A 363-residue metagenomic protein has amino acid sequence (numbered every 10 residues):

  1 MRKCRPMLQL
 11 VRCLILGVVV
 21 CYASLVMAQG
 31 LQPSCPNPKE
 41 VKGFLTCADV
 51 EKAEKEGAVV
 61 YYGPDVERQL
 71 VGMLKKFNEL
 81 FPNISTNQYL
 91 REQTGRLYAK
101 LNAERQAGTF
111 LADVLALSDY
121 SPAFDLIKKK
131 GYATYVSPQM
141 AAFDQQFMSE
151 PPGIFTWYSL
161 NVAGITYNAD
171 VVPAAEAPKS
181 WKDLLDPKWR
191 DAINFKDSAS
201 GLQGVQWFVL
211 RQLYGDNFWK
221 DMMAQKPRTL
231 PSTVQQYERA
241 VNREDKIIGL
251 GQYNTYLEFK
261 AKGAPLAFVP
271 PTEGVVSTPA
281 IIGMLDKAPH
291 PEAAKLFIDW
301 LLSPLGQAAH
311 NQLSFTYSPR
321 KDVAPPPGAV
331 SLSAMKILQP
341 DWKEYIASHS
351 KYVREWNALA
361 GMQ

Functional and structural regions predicted by a protein language model:
A23-L25: N-terminal signal peptide c-region/cleavage motif recognized by signal peptidases
C35-C47, E54-G72, S198-G201, Y253 (+1 more regions): Extracytoplasmic "Venus flytrap"
V60-K75, N87-N102, T109-D245: Extracytoplasmic ligand-binding site segments that recognize negatively charged/polar headgroups
S121-D125, I247-P265, S314: A ligand-binding cleft/hinge motif common to bilobed small-molecule-binding domains
A133-A141, G153-T156, K182, K260-V276 (+1 more regions): Short beta-strand->loop
G164-V171, T278-H290, A309-H310: A bilobed periplasmic-binding-protein/Venus flytrap-type ligand-binding module shared by bacterial periplasmic
W189-A199, W300-P325: Periplasmic-binding protein-like
P327-Q363: Extracellular/periplasmic bilobal clamshell ligand-binding domains
